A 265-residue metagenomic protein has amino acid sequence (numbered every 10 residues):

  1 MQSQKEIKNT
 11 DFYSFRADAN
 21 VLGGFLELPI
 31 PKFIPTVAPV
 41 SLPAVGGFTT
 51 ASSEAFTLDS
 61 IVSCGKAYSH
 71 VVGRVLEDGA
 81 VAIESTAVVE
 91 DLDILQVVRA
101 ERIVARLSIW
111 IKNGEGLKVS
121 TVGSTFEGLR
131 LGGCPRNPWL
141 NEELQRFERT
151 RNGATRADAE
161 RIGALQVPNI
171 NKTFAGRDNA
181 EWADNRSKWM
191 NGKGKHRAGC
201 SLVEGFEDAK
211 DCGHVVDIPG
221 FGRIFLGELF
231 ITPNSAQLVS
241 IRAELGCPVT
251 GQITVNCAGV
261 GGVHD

Functional and structural regions predicted by a protein language model:
M1-D265: Extended, solvent-exposed, non-transmembrane regions
